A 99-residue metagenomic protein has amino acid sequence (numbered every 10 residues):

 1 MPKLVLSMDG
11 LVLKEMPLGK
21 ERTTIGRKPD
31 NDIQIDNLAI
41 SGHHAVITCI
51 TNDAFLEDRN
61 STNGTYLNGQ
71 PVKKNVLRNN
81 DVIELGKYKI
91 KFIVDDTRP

Functional and structural regions predicted by a protein language model:
M1-S7, Y88-P99: Regulatory inter-domain linker segments that are low-complexity and enriched for serine/threonine/proline
K3, G10, N31-I33, D81 (+1 more regions): Residue-level marker of intrinsically disordered, low-complexity segments enriched for small/polar residues
V5-G10, I40-H43: Phosphate-binding glycine-rich loops and adjacent basic patches that engage nucleotide phosphates, nucleic-acid
M8-G10, T51, T62, D96: Solvent-exposed strand-loop boundary residues in beta-sheet-rich modules
L11-E15: Surface-exposed loop/edge segments in extracytoplasmic proteins
M16-K87: Forkhead-associated
